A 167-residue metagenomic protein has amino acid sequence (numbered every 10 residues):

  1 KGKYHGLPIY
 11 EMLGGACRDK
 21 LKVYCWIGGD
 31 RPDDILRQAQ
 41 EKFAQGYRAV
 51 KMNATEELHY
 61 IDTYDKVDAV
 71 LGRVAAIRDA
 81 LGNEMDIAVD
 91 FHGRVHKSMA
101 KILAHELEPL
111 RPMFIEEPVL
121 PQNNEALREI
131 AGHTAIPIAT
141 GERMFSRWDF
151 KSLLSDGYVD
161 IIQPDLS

Functional and structural regions predicted by a protein language model:
K1-I87, R94, S98-K101, H105-P109: N-terminal capping/lid subdomain adjacent to the active-site entrance of alpha/beta enzymes
Q38, A126-E129, S152: A short acidic, amphipathic alpha-helical/loop segment
G46-R48, L81-N83, H105-M113, E129-I138 (+1 more regions): Glycine-enriched alpha-helix->loop->beta-strand junction motifs that scaffold or abut catalytic
K51, A88, H92, R111-P121 (+2 more regions): Catalytic beta/alpha-barrel core
M99, E125-A126, W148-D149: Short acidic active-site motifs
F145-L154: Beta/alpha (TIM)-barrel catalytic core signal, keyed to glycine-rich beta->alpha loops juxtaposed to Asp/Glu that bind
